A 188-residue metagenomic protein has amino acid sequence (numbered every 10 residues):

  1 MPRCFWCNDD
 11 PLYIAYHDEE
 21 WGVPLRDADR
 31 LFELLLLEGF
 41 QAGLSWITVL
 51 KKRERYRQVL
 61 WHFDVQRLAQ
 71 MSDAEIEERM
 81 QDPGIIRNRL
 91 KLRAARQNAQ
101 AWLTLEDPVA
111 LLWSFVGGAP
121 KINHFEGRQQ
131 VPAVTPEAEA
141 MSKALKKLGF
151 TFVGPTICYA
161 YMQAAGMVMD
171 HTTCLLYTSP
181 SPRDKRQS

Functional and structural regions predicted by a protein language model:
M1-E78: N-terminal polyanion-binding entry modules of DNA glycosylases/AP lyases and select other DNA-binding proteins
F32-F40, A95, L112, M162: Short alpha-helical scaffolding segments that buttress acidic/His motifs in well-ordered protein cores
I47, L90, V153-T156: Short, solvent-exposed positions on alpha-helices
H62-P136: Alpha-helical ds-nucleic-acid-binding substructure associated with the helix-hairpin-helix region of base-excision DNA
V134-G149: Extended, structured, electrostatic nucleic-acid-contact surfaces
K143, F152-V153, A165-T172: Compact, charge-rich alpha-helical regulatory domains located at protein termini
Y177-D184: Conserved small/polar residues in nucleotide/adenosyl-binding loops
